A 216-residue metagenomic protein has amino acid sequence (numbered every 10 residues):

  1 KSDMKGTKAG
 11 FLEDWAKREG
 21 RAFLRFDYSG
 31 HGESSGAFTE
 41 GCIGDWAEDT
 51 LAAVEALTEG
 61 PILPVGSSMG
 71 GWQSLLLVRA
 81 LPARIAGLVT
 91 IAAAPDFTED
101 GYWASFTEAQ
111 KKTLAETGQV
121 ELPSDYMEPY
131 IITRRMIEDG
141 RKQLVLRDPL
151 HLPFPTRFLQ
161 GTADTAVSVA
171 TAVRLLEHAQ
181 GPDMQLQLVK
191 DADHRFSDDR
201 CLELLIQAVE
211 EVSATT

Functional and structural regions predicted by a protein language model:
K1-D14, A170: The serine-hydrolase catalytic nucleophile loop
K1-S2, Y28-E33, P95, D193: Alpha/beta-hydrolase active-site loop signature
A9, E13-S35: Conserved alpha/beta-hydrolase
E40-L57: Alpha/beta-hydrolase active-site loop
T58-S68: Alpha/beta-hydrolase fold nucleophile elbow
L63, R84-V189, D193-T216: The alpha/beta-hydrolase serine catalytic core
G71-P82, L88: Short glycine-enriched nucleophile-adjacent loop and the immediately C-terminal alpha-helix near the catalytic center
